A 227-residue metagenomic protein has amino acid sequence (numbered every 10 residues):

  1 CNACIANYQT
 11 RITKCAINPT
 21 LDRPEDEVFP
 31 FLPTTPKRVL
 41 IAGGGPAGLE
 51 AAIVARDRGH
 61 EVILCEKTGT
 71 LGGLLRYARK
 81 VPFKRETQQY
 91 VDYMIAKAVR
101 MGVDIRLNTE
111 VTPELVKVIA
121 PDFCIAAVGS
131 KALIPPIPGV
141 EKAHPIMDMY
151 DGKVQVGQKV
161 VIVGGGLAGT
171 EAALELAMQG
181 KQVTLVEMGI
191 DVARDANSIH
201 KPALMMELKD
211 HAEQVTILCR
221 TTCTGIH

Functional and structural regions predicted by a protein language model:
C1-T35: Cysteine-cluster motifs in flexible loop/terminal segments that predominantly coordinate metals
E27-A42, A47, T109-E110: Ferredoxin-like iron-sulfur electron-transfer modules
K37, H60, G157-K159: Nucleotide donor/acceptor-binding cores
V39-I63, L167-Q179: N-terminal Rossmann-like FAD-binding beta1-loop-alpha1 element of flavoenzymes
L40, I63-L64, V161, T184 (+1 more regions): A structural signal for isolated positions on well-ordered beta-strands in alpha/beta enzyme cores
H60-R76, K181-R194: Glycine-rich FAD pyrophosphate-binding loop
R79-K84: Short glycine-enriched, charge-decorated loop/helix-capping segments at active-site entrances that position
Q88-I134, V140-Q158, M178-H227: A Rossmann-like FAD-binding core segment of flavoenzymes
